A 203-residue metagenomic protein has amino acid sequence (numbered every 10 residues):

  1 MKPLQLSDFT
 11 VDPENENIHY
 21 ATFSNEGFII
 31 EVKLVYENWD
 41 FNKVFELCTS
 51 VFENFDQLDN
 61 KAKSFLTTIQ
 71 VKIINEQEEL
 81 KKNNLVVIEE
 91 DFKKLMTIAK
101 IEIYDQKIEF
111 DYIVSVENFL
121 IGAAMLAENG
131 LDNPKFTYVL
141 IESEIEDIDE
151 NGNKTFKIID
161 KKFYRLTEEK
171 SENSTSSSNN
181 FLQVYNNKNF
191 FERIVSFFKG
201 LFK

Functional and structural regions predicted by a protein language model:
M1-I108, T155, I159, L182-N186 (+1 more regions): N-terminal domain-onset segments
M1-V11, N15-F23, E102-K203: Acidic, proline/glycine-rich low-complexity IDRs
